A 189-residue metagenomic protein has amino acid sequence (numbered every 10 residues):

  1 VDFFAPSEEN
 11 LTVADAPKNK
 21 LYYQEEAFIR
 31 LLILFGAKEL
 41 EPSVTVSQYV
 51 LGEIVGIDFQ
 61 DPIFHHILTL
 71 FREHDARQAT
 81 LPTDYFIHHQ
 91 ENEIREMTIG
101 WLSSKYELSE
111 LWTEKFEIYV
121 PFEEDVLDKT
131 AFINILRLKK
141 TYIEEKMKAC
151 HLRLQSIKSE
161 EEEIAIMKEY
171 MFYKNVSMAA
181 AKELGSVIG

Functional and structural regions predicted by a protein language model:
V1-G189: A charged alpha-helical hairpin associated with nucleic-acid processing machineries
